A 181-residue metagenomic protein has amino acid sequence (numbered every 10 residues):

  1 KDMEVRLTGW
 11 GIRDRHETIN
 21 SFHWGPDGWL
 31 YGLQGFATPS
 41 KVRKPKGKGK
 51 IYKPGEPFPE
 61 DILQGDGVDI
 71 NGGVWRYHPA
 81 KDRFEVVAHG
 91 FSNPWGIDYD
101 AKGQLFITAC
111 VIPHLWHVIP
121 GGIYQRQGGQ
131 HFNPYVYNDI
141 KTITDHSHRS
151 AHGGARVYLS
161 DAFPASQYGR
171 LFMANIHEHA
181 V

Functional and structural regions predicted by a protein language model:
K1-V181: Beta-propeller domains with acidic blade repeats across secreted/periplasmic ectodomains and cytosolic WD/CNH propellers
